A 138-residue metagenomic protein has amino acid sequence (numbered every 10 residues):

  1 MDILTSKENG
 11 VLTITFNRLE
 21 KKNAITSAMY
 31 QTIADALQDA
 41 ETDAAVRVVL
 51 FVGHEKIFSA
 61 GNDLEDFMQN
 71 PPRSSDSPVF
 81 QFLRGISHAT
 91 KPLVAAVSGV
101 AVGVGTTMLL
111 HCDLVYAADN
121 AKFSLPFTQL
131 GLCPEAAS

Functional and structural regions predicted by a protein language model:
M1-H54: Conserved CoA-thioester-binding segment of acyl-CoA-metabolizing enzymes
I14, F51, D63, M108-L110: Hydrophobic/aromatic residues within transmembrane alpha-helices of multi-pass small-molecule transporters
M29-T32, P78, M108: Hydrophobic alpha-helical membrane-association signature
Q38, G53-H88, A101, Q129-G131: Glycine- (often His-adjacent) and acidic-residue-rich active-site loop that binds/positions the CoA thioester
D43, A89-T90: Acidic-histidine catalytic/liganding microenvironments
F82-H88, A96, V102-S138: CoA-thioester-processing core
L93: Glycine/small-residue-rich loop that forms an oxyanion/phosphate-binding "nest" at active or ligand-binding sites
